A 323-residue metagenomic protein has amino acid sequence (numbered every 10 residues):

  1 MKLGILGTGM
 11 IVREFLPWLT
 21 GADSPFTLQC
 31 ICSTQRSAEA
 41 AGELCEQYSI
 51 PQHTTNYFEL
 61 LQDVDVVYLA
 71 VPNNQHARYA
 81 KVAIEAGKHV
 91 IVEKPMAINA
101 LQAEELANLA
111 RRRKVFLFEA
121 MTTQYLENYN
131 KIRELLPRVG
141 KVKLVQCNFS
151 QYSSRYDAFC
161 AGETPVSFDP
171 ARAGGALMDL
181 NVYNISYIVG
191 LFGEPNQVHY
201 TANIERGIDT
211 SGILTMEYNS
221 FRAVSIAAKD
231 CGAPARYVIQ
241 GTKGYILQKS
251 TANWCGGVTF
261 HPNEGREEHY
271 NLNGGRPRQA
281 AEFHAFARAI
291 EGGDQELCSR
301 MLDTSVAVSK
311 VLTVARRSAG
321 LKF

Functional and structural regions predicted by a protein language model:
M1-Y48, L321: N-terminal Rossmann-like dinucleotide-binding module
V12, V92-E93, L117-E119, Q248: Hydrophobic residues in well-ordered beta-strands that form the structural core
S37, Y48-A107: Beta-loop-alpha module in the N-terminal Rossmann-like domain of NAD(P)-dependent dehydrogenases, especially those
E59, V66-Y68, A285-F323: C-terminal helix-rich "cap/oligomerization" subdomain common to oxidoreductases
E105-T123, K143-L144: Rossmann-fold dehydrogenase core element
Q124-E194: Predominantly a Rossmann-like dinucleotide-binding segment in NAD(P)-dependent oxidoreductases
N184-G257, H284-G292: Contiguous beta-strand/loop segments that form the cofactor/metal-binding neighborhood of enzyme cores
L272-H284, R300: Active-site loop of classical SDR/Rossmann-like NAD(P)-dependent oxidoreductases, centered on the catalytic Tyr-X3-Lys
